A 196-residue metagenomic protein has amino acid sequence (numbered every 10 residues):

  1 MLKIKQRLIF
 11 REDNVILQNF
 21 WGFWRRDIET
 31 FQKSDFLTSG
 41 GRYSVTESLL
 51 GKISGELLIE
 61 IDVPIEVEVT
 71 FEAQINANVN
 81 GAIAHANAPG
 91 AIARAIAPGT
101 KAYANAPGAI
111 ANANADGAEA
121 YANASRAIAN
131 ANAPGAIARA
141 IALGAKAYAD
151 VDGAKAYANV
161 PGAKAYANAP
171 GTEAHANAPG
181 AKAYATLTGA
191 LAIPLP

Functional and structural regions predicted by a protein language model:
M1-L2, L8, R25-E29, Y43 (+7 more regions): Glycine-centered signal
M1-L58, N76: Compositionally biased, non-globular sequence tracts
V15-N19, A149, A158, A192: Short linear proline/tyrosine/threonine-rich motifs used for host-factor recruitment and membrane trafficking/assembly
F31, S39, E47, K101 (+2 more regions): N-terminal compositionally biased, intrinsically disordered segments and leader/signal-like regions
L49, L57, I61-F71, G81: Beta-strand elements of well-folded, non-transmembrane domains
G51-I53, V69, A73-A77, A95: Long, low-complexity repeat segments with a short-period register
A77-A185: Long, intrinsically disordered low-complexity tandem-repeat segments
G180-P196: Long terminal segments
